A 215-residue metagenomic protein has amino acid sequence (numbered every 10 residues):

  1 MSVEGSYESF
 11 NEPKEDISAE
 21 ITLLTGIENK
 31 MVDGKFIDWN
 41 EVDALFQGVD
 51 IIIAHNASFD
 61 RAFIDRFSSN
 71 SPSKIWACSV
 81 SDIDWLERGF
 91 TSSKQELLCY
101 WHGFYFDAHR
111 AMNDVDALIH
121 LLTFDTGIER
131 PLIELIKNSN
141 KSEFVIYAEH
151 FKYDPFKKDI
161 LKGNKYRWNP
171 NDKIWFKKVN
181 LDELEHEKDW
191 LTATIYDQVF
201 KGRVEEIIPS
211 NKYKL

Functional and structural regions predicted by a protein language model:
M1-I75, R88-A108: Conserved non-catalytic scaffold segment of RNase H-like nuclease domains
S58-D60, D82, K152-Y153: Short, solvent-exposed loop/turn segments at secondary-structure junctions
S73-I83: Short, acidic/small-residue loops that bind anionic groups at enzyme active sites
L86-G89, T123-T126: Catalytic phosphate/metal-binding cores of nucleic-acid and nucleotide-processing enzymes, i.e., regions that mediate
N113-L122: Acidic, divalent-metal-coordinating active-site segment for phosphoryl/phosphodiester hydrolysis, typified by short
F124-L215: Acidic two-metal-ion nuclease catalytic site recognized across multiple nuclease folds, prominently DnaQ/RNase D-T
